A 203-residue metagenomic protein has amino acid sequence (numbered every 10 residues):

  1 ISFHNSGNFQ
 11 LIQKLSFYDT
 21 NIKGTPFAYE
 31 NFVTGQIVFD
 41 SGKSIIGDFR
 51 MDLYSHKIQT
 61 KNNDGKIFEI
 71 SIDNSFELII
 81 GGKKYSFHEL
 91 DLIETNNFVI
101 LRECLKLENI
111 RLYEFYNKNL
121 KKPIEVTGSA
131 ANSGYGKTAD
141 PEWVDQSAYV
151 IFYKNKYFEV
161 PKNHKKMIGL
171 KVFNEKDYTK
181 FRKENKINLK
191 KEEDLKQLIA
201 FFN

Functional and structural regions predicted by a protein language model:
I1-D48: General N-terminal leader/first-domain-start detector
F9-L11, F32-V33, Y153-Y157, K171-K176: Short amphipathic alpha-helical segments, especially helix-boundary/capping motifs
F9-Q10, Y18-G24, Y135, P141 (+1 more regions): Alpha-helical protein-protein interaction elements
K14, N31-F32, I72, D145 (+1 more regions): Generic hydrophobic-segment detector
F17, P161-K162, Y178: General secondary-structure edge motif
G35-E159, H164: Aromatic-patch recognition
I168-N203: Long, compositionally biased interface segments
